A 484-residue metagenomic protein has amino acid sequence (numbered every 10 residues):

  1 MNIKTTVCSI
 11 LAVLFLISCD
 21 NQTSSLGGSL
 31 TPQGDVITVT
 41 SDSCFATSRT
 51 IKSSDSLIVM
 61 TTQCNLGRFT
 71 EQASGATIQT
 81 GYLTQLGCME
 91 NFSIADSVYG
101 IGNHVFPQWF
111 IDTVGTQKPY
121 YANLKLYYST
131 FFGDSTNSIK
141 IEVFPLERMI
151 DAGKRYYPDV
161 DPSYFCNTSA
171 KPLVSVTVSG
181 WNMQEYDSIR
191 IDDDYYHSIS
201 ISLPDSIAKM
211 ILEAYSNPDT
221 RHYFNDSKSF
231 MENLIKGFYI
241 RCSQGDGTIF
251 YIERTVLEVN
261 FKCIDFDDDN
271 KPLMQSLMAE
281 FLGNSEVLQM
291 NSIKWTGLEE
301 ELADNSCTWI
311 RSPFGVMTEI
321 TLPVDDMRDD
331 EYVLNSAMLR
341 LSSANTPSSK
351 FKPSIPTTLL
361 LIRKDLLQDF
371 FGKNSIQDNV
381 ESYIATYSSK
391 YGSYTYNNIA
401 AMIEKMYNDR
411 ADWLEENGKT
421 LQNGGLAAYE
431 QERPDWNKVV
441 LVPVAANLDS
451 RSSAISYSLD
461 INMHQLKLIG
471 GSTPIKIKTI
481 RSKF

Functional and structural regions predicted by a protein language model:
N2-S9, V13, C19-F484: Secreted, disulfide-rich extracellular signaling modules
